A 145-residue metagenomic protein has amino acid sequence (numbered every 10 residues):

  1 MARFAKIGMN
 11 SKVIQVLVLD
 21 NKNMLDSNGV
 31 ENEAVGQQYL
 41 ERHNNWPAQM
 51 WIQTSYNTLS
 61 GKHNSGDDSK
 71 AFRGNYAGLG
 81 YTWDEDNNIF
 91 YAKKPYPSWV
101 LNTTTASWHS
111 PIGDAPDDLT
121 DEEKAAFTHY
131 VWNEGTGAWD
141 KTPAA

Functional and structural regions predicted by a protein language model:
M1-A145: Interaction-interface detector
